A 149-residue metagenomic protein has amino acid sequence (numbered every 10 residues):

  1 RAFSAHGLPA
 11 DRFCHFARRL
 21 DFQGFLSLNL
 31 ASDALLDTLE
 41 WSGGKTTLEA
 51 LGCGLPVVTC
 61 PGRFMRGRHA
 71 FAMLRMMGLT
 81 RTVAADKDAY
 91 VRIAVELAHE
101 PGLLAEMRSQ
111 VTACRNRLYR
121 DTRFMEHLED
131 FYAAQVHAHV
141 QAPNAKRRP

Functional and structural regions predicted by a protein language model:
S4-D11: Short helix-capping segments at alpha-helix termini
D11-R18, R92-P149: C-terminal amphipathic helix plus adjacent low-complexity, charged tail appended to glycosyltransferase catalytic
L20, S42, A85-D88, R123: Short beta->alpha linker loops
F22, S27-H69: A donor-sugar binding/catalytic signature common to diverse glycosyltransferases and related nucleotide-sugar
A31, E49, H69-M73, I93 (+2 more regions): Generic recognition of well-ordered alpha-helical segments
F64-H99, L103: Change "using UDP/GDP/dTDP sugars" to "using nucleotide sugars
